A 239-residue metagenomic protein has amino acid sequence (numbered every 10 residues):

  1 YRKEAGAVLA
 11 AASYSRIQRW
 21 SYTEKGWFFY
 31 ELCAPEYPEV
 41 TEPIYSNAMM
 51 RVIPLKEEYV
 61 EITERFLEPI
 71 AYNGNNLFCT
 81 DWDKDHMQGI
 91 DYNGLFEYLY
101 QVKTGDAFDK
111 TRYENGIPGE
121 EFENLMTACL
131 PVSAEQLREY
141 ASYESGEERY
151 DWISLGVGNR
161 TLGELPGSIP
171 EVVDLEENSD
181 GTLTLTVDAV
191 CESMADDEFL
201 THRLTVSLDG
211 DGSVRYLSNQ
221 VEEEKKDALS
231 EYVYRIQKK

Functional and structural regions predicted by a protein language model:
Y1-K239: Mature, Sec-exported extracytoplasmic domains of Gram-positive
